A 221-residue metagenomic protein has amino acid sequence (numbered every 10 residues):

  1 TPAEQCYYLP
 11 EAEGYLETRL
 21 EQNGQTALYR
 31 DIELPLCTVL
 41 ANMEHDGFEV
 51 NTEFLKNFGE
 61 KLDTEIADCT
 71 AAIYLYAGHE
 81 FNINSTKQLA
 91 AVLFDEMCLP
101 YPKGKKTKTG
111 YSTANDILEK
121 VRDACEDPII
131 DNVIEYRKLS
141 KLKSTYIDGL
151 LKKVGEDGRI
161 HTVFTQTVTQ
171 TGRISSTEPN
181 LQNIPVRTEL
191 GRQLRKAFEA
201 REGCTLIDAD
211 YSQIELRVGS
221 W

Functional and structural regions predicted by a protein language model:
P2-R192, E199, G203-T205, S212-E215: Conserved "right-hand" nucleotidyltransferase catalytic core of DNA-directed polymerases
V218: Aromatic-rich carbohydrate-recognition surfaces in CAZymes
